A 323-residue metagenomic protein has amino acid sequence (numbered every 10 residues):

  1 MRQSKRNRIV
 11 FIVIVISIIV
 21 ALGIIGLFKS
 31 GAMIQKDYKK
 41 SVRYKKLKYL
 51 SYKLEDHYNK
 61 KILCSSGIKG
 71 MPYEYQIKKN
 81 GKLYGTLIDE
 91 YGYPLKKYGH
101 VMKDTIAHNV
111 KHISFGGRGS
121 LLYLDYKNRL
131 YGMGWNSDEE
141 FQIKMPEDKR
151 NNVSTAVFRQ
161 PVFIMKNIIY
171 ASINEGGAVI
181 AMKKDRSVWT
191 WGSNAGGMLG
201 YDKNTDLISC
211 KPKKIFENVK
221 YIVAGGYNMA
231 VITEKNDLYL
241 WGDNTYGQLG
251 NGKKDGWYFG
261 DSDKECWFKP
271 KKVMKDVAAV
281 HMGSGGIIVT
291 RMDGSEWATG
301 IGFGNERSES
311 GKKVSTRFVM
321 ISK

Functional and structural regions predicted by a protein language model:
S4-I9, I18-K323: Eukaryote-biased RCC1-like beta-propeller repeat architecture
I12-I14: Sec-dependent N-terminal signal peptides
